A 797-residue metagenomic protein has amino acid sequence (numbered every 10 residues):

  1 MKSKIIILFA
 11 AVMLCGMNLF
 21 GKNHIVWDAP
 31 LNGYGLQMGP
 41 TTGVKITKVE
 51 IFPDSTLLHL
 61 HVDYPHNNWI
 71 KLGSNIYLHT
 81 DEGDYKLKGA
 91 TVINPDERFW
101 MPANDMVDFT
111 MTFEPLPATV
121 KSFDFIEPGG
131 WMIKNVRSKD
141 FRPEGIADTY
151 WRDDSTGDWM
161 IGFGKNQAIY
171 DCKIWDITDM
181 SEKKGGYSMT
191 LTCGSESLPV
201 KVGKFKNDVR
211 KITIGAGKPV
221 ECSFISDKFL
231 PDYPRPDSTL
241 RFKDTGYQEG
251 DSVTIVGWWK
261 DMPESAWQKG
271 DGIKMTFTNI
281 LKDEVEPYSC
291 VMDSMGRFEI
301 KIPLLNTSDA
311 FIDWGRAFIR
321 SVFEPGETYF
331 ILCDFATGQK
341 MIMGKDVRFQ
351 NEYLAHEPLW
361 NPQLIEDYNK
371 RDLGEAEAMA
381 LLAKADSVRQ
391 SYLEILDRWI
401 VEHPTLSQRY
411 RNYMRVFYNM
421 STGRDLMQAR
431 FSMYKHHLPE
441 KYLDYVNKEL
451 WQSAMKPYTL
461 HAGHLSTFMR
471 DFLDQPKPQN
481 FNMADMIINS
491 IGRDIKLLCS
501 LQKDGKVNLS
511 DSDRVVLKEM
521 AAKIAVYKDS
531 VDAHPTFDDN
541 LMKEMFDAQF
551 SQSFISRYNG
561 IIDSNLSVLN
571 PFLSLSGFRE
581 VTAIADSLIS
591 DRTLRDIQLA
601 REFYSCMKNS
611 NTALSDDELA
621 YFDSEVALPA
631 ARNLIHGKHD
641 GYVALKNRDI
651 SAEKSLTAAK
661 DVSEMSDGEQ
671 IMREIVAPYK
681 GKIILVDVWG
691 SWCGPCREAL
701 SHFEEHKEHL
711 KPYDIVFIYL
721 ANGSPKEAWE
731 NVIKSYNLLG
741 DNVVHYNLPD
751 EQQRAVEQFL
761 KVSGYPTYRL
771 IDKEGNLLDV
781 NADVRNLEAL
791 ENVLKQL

Functional and structural regions predicted by a protein language model:
K22-G145, I214: Conserved functional micro-motifs across diverse proteins
R137-I146, T178-L406: A non-transmembrane, solvent-exposed segment enriched in polar/low-complexity residues
D153-G194: N-terminal glycine/threonine-rich, aromatic-flanked beta-hairpin/loop signature
F335-P678: Oxidative protein folding and maturation machinery
R557, N570, E730-Y765, R769-K773: Short, internal strand/loop/helix patches that form the active-site neighborhood or redox-interaction surface
K680, V688-E705, N722-S724: Conserved redox-active cysteine motifs that mediate thiol-disulfide chemistry, especially di-cysteine Cys-X(1-2)-Cys
K682-I683, L700-L720, Q796-L797: Conserved helix-turn-beta segment immediately C-terminal to the redox Cys motif in thioredoxin-like folds
S763-T767, K773-L797: Non-catalytic, surface beta->alpha helical segment in thiol-disulfide oxidoreductase systems
